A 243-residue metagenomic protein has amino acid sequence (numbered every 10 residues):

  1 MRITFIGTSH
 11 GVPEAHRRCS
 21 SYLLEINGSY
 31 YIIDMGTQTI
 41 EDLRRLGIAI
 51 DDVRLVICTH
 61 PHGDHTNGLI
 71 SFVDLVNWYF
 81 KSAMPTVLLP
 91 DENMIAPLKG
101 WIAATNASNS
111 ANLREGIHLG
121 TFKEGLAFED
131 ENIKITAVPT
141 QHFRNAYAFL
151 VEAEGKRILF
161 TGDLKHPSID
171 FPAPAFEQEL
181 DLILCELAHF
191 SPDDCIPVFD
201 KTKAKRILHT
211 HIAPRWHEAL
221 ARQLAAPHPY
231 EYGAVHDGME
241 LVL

Functional and structural regions predicted by a protein language model:
M1-I48, L119-D170, D237-L243: Core dinuclear metal-dependent hydrolase active-site scaffold
N27, V53, S82-A83, E154-K156 (+2 more regions): Short, surface-exposed connector motifs at secondary-structure boundaries
I32-G36, R54-H60, L89-P90, I158-D163 (+3 more regions): Active-site neighborhood of phospho(di)ester-bond hydrolases with catalytic His/Asp-centered motifs
Q38-L88, Q178-D181: Active-site metal-binding motif and surrounding structural segment of the metallo-beta-lactamase
G63, H166, P214: Short active-site segment of divalent metal-dependent hydrolases/proteases that encodes the spacing between
N77-H118: Acidic/polar short surface loop at catalytic or gating sites that assists cofactor/ion binding and chemistry
I169-L182, S191-L243: Binuclear metal-ion centers of metallo-dependent hydrolases, dominated by the metallo-beta-lactamase
